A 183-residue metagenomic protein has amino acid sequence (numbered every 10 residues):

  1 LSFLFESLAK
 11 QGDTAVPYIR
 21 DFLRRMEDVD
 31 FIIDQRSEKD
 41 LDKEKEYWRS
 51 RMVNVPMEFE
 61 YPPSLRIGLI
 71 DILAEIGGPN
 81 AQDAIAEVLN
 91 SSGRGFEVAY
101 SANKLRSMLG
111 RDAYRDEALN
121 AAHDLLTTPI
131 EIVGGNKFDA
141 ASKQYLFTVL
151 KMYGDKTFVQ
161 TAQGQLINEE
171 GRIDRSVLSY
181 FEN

Functional and structural regions predicted by a protein language model:
L1-I167: Extended repeat-based scaffolds of very large eukaryotic assembly and lipid-transport proteins
V177-S179: Extended alpha-solenoid helical-repeat scaffolds
